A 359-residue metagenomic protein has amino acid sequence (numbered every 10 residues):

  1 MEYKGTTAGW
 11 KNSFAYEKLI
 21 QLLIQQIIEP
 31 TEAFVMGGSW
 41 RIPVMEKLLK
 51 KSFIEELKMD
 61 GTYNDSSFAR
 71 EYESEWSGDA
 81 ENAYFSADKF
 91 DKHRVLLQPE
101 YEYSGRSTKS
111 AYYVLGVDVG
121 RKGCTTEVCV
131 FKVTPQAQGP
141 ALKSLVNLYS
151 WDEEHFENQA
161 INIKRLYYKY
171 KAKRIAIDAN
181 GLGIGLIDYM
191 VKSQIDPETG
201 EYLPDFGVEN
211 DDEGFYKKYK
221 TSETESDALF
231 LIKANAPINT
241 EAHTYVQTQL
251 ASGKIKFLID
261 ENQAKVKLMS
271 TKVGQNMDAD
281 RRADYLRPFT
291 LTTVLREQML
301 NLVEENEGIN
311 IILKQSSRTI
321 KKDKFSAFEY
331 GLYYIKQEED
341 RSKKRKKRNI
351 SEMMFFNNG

Functional and structural regions predicted by a protein language model:
M1-K4, T31-G38, Y112-V114, E127 (+3 more regions): Beta-sheet entry/capping signal
M1-N64, Y168, I184-I195, T199-G214: ASCE P-loop NTPase helicase motor core
W10-A15, D79-N82, R121-T125, Q136-Q138 (+4 more regions): Flexible loop/turn segments at secondary-structure boundaries
K18, A137-N306, G359: Mg2+-dependent endonuclease catalytic cores in nucleic-acid-processing enzymes, primarily RNase H-like
W40-V117: ATPase catalytic-site recognition across NTP-hydrolyzing enzymes
S107-P135: Gly/Thr-rich phosphate-binding beta-strand-loop-beta motif of the actin/hexokinase/Hsp70
E307-T319: Short, solvent-exposed helix-loop connector elements
K321-G359: Acidic two-metal-ion nuclease catalytic site recognized across multiple nuclease folds, prominently DnaQ/RNase D-T
